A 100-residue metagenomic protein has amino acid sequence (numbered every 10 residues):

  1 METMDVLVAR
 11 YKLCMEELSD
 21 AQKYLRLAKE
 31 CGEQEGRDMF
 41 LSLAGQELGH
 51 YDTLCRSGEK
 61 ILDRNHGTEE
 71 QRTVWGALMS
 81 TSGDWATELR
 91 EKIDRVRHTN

Functional and structural regions predicted by a protein language model:
M1-N100: Non-heme di-metal
